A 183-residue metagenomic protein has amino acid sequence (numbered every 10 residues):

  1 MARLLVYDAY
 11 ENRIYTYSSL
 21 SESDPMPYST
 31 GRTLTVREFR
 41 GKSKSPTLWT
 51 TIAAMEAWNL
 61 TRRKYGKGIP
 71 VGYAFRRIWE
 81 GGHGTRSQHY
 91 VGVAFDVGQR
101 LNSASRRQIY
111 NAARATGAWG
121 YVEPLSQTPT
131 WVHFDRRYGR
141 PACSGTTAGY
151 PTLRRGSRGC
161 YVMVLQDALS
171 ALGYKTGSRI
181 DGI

Functional and structural regions predicted by a protein language model:
M1-G68: Active-site acidic/histidine clusters and adjacent loop/turn architecture that either coordinate catalytic ions
L5-Y7, T85-V93, Q99-L172: Catalytic cores and adjacent binding grooves of peptidoglycan-active enzymes
R40-T51, D96-R100, G149-G156, G177-G182: Second-shell loop/turn segments in exported
W49-T61, S87-A94, Y161-V162: Active-site nucleophilic cysteine motif
R62-V91, R107-N111: Active-site-adjacent substructure of cysteine-protease-like catalytic cores
R63, A171-Y174: A generic secondary-structure boundary signal that marks alpha-helix termini
K67-F75, W119-S126, G177-G182: Surface-exposed patches in mature extracellular/periplasmic domains of secreted proteins
V162-M163, D181-I183: Primarily a LysM-type cell-wall glycan-binding module
